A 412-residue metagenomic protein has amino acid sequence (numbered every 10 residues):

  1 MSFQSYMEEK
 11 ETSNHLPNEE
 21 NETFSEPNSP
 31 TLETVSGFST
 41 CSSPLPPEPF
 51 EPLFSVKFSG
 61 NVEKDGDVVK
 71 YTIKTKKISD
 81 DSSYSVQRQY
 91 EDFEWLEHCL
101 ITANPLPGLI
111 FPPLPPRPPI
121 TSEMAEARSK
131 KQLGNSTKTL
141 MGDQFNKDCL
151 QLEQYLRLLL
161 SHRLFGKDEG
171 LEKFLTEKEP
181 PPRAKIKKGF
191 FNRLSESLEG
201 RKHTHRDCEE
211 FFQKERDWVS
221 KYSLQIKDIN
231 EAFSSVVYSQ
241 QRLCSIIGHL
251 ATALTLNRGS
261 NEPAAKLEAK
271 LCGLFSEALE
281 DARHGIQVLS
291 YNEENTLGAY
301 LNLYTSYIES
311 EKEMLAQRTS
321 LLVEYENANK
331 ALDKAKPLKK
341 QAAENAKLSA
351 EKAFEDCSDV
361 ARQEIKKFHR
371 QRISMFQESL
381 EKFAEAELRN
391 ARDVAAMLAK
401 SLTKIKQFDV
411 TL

Functional and structural regions predicted by a protein language model:
S2-A232: Phox homology (PX) phosphoinositide-binding domain
K187-L412: C-terminal, extended alpha-helical scaffolding domains
